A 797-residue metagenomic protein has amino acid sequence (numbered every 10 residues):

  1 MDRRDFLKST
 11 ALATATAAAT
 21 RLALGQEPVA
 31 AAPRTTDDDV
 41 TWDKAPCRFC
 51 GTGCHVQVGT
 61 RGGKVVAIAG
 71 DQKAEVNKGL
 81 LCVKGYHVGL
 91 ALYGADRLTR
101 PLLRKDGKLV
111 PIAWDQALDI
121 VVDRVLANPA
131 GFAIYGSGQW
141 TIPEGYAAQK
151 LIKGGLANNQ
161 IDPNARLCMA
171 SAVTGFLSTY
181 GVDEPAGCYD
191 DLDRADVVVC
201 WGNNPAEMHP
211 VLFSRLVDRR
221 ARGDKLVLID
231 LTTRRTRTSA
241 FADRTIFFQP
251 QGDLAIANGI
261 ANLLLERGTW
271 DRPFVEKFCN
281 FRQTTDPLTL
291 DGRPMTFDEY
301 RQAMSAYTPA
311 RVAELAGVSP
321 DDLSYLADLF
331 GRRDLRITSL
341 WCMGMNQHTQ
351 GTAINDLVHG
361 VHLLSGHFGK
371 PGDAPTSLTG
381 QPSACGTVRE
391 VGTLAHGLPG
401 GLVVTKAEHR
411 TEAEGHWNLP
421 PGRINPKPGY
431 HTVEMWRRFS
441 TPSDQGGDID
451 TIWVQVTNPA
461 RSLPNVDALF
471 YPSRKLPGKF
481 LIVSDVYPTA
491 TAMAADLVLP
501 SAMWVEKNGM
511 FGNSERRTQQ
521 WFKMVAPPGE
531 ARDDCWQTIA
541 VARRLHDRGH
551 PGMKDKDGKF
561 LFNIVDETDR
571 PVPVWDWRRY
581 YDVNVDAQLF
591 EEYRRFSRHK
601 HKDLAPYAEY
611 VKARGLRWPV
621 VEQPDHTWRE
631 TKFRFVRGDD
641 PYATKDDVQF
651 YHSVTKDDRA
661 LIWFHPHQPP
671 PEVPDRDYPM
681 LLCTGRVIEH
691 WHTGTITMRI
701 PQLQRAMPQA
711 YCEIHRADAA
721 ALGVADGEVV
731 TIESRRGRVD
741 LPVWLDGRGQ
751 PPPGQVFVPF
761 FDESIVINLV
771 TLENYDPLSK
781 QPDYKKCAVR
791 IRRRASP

Functional and structural regions predicted by a protein language model:
M1-T269, K277, F281, G292 (+8 more regions): N-terminal export/assembly segments and adjacent metallocofactor-ligating motifs of anaerobic energy-metabolism
K105-P111, T269-P320, V525-D647, L682 (+3 more regions): N-terminal leader/propeptide and maturation segments of large enzyme subunits in energy/redox metabolism and hydrolases
A117-F132, C188-D196, A303, S324-T338 (+1 more regions): Glycine-rich phosphate/diphosphate-binding loops that line cofactor/substrate pockets in enzymes
Y135-T141, E314-V318, C342-T349, G380-Q381 (+2 more regions): Conserved short loop/turn motifs at secondary-structure junctions
Y146-I229, L254-N258, H359-M493, A502-G509 (+2 more regions): Extended redox/cofactor-interaction regions of prokaryotic respiratory oxidoreductases
A240-F248, R517-P528, R699: Short beta-alpha connecting loops at secondary-structure transitions that line or flank enzyme active sites
M503-M524, E530, Q750-P753: Catalytic or ion-translocation cores adjacent to nucleophile or general acid/base/metal-coordination motifs in diverse
D534-D603, D677, T693, T697-E713 (+1 more regions): Long, contiguous, secondary-structure-rich segments that constitute the structural scaffold of globular domains
